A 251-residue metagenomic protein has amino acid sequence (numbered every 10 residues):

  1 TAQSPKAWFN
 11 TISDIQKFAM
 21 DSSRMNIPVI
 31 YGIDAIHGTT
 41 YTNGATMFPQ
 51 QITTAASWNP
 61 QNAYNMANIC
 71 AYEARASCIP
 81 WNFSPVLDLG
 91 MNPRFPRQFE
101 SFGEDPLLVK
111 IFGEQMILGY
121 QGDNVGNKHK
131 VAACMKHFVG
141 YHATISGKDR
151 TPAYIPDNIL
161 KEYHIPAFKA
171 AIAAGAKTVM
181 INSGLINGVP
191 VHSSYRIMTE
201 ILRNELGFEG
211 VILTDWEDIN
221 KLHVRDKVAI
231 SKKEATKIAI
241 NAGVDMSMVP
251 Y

Functional and structural regions predicted by a protein language model:
T1-Y251: Glycoside hydrolase catalytic-domain context in secreted enzymes
